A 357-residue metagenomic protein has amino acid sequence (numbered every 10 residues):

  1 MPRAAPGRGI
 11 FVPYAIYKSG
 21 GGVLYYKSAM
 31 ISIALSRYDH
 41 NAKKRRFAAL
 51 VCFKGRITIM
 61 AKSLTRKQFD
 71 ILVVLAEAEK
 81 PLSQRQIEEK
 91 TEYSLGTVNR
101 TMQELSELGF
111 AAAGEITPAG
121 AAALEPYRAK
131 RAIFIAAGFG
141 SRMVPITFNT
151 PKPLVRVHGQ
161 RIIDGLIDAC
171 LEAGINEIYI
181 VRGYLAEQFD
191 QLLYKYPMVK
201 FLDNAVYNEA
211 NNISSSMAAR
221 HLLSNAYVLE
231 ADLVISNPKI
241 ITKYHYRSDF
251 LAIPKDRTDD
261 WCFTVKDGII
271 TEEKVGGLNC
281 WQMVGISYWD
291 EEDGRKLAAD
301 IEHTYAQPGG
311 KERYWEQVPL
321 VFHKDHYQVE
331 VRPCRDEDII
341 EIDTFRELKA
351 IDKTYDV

Functional and structural regions predicted by a protein language model:
D39-I59: Short, Lys/Arg-enriched N-terminal segments with co-localized hydrophobic residues within the first ~10-30 amino acids
I59-D70: Short alpha-helical segments that sit at the start of domains
D70, N237-G309: Conserved core of the sugar-phosphate nucleotidyltransferase
L72-E79, Q84-Q86, K90-T91, A119-F189: N-terminal glycine-rich phosphate-binding loop and ensuing alpha1 helix
A76, E115-A132, M283-V357: Conserved alpha/beta core of the MobA/IspD/sugar-nucleotide pyrophosphorylase nucleotidyltransferase superfamily
E92-E104: Short amphipathic alpha-helical interaction segments
S106-E115: A short, conserved structural fragment
F189-W261: Conserved beta-loop-beta/alpha segment of the NTase-like Rossmann-fold superfamily that binds/positions NTPs
